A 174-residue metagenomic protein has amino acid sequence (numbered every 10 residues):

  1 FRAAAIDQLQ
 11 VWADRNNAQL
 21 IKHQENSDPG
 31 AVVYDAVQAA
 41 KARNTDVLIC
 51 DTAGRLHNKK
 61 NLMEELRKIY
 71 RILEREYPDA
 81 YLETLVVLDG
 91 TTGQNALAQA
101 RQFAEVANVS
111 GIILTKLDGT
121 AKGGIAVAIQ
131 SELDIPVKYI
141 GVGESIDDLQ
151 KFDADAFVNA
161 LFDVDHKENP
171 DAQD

Functional and structural regions predicted by a protein language model:
F1-D174: P-loop/Walker A NTP-binding module and the surrounding RecA-like catalytic core of P-loop NTPases
